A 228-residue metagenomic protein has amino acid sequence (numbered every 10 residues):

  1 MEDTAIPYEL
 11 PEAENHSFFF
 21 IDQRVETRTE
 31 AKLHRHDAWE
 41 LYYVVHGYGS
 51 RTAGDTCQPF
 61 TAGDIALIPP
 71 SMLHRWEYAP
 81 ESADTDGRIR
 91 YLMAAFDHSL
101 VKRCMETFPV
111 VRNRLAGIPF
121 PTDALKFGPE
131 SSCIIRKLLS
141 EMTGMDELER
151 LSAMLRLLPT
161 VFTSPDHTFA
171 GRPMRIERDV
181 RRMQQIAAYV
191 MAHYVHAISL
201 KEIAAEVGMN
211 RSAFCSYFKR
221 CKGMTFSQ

Functional and structural regions predicted by a protein language model:
M1-A66, M72: Generic protein-terminus/edge-of-domain signal
E2-F19, P70-K137, S164-D166: A hydrophobic/aromatic-rich effector-binding and dimerization subdomain of bacterial HTH-type transcriptional regulators
L41, L92-T107, R181-A192: A short, hydrophobic secondary-structure junction motif
V45, F96-H98, G144: Short beta-strand-to-loop capping motifs
A53-G54, E77-Y78, V207: Short glycine-/acidic-enriched loop or helix-start segments at secondary-structure transitions that form or flank
G63, A213-F218: Short hydrophobic/aromatic patch on the recognition helix
L125-S131, T143-H196, K201-E202, E206-V207 (+1 more regions): Short, Lys/Arg-enriched, Trp-marked, Pro/Gly-tolerant hinge/linker segments that flank
N210: Helix-turn-helix DNA-binding motif, specifically the short coil turn and the N-cap/start of the second
